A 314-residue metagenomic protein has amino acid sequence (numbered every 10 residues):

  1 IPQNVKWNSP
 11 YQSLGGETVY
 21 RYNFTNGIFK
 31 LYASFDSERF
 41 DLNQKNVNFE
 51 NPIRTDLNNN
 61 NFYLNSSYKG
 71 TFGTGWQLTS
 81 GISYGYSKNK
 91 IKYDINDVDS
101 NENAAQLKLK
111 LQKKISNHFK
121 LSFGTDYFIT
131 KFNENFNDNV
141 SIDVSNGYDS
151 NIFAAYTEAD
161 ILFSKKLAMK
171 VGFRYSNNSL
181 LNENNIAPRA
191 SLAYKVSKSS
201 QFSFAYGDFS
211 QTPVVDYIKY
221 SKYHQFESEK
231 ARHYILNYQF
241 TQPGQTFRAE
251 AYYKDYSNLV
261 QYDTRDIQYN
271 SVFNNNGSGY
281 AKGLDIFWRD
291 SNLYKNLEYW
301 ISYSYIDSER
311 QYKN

Functional and structural regions predicted by a protein language model:
I1, G75-D94, S122-F128, G147-S179 (+3 more regions): Surface-exposed extracellular loop regions of Gram-negative outer-membrane beta-barrel proteins
P2-G15, F24-L78, G85-A104: Flexible loop and strand-edge segments within Gram-negative outer membrane beta-barrel domains
K6-Q12, P52-N60, N96-N103, I142-N151 (+4 more regions): Replace "Gram-negative outer membrane beta-barrel proteins" with "bacterial and organellar outer membrane beta-barrel
R21-F24, Y68-G70, N103, L111-K113 (+8 more regions): Residue-level signature of outer-membrane beta-barrel architecture
F24-N26, F35-R39, G70, Y84-K88 (+8 more regions): Transmembrane beta-strands of outer-membrane beta-barrel pores
N26-F29, R39, T74-L78, H118-L121 (+4 more regions): Repeated loop/turn-to-beta-strand initiation elements of outer-membrane beta-barrel proteins
K88, K131-F136, S179-R189, A193-I235 (+3 more regions): Surface-exposed extracellular loop regions of Gram-negative outer-membrane beta-barrel proteins, predominantly
F163-S164, Y253-D255, N274-N314: Gram-negative outer-membrane beta-barrel transporters
